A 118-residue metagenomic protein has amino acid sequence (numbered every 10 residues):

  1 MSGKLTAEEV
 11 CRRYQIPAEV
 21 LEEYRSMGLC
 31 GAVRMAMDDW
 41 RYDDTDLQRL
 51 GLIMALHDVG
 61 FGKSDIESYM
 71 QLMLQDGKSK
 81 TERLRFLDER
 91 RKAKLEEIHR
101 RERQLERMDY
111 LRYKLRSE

Functional and structural regions predicted by a protein language model:
S2-R12, E22, S26, G31 (+1 more regions): Arg/Lys-rich, alpha-helical DNA-contact motif
E19: Key DNA-contact positions within bacterial/archaeal DNA-binding proteins
G31-M37: Beta-hairpin "wing" of winged helix-turn-helix
D39-R41: Short, basic, alpha-helical segments at the C-terminal edge of helix-turn-helix-like DNA-binding modules
